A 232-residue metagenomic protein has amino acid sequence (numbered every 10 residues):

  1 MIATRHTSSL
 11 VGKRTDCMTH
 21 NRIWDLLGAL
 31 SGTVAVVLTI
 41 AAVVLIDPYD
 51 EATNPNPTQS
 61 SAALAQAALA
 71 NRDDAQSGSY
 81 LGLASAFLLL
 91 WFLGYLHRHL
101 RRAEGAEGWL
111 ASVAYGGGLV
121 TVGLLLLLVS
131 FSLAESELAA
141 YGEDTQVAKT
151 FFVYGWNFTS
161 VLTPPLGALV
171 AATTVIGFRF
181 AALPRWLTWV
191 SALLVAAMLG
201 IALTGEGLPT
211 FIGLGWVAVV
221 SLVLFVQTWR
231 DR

Functional and structural regions predicted by a protein language model:
T4-C17: Short, Lys/Arg-enriched N-terminal segments with co-localized hydrophobic residues within the first ~10-30 amino acids
R14-R232: Hydrophobic, aromatic-enriched alpha-helical segments typical of multi-pass transmembrane helices
